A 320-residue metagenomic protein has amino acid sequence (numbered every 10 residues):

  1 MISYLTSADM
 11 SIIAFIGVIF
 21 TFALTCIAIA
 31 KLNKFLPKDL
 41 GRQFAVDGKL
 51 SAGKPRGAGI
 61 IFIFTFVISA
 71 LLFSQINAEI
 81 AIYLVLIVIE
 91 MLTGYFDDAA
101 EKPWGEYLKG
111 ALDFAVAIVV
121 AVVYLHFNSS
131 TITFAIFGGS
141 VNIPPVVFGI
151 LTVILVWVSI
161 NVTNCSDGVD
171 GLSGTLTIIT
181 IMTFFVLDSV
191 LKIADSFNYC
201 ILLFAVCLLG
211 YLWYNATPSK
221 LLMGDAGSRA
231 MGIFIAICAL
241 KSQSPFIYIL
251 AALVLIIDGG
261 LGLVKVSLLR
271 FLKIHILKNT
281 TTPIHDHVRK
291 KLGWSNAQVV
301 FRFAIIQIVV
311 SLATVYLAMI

Functional and structural regions predicted by a protein language model:
I2-I257: "…together with the soluble PPM/PP2C metallo-phosphatase catalytic core" -> "…together with the soluble PPM/PP2C
A30-G53, A99-E101, L263-W294: Cytosolic, membrane-interface loops and tails of multi-pass inner-membrane proteins
G149-L155, S295-A304: Hydrophobic alpha-helical transmembrane segments
L222-A226, C238, T280, I284-F301: C-terminal domain-closing interface element
Y248, A252-I256, I276-T280, A297-F301: Short amphipathic alpha-helical interaction segments
L255, G259-K265: Alpha-helical transmembrane segments of helical membrane proteins, especially in multi-pass transport, channel
A297-L317: Final/C-terminal transmembrane alpha-helix of multipass membrane proteins
